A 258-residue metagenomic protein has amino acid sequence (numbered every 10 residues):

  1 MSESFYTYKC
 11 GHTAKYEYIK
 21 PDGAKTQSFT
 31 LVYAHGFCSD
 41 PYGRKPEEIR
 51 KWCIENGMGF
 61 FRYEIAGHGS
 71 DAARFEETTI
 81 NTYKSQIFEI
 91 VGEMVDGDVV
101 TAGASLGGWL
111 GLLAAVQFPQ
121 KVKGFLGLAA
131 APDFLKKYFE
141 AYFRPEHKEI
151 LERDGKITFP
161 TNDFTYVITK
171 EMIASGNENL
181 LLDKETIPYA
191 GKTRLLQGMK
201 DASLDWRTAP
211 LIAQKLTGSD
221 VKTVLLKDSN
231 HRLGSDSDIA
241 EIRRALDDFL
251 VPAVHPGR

Functional and structural regions predicted by a protein language model:
M1-A24: N-terminal cap/lid segment of alpha/beta-hydrolase-fold proteins
G11, K121-L225, N230-R258: The alpha/beta-hydrolase serine catalytic core
Q27-G36: Short beta-strand element of the alpha/beta-hydrolase
F37-R50, R207: The serine-hydrolase catalytic nucleophile loop
P46, R50-A72: Conserved alpha/beta-hydrolase
H68-M94: Catalytic nucleophile-loop/oxyanion-hole region of alpha/beta-hydrolase and closely related hydrolase-like folds
T101-G103, L128: Short beta-strand immediately N-terminal to the catalytic nucleophile in serine-hydrolase-like folds
G103-G111: Gly/Ala-rich beta-loop-alpha elbow adjacent to hydrolase catalytic centers
